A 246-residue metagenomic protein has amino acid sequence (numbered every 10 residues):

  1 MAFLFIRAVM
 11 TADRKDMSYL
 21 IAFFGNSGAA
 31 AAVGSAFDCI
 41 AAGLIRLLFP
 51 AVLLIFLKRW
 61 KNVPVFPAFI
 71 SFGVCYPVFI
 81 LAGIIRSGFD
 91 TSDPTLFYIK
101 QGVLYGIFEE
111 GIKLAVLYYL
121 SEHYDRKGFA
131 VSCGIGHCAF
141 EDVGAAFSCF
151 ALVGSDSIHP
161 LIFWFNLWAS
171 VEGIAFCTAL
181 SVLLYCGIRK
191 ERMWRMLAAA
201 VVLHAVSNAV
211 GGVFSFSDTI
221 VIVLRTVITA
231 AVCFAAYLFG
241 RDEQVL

Functional and structural regions predicted by a protein language model:
F3-L246: Hydrophobic alpha-helical segments at protein termini of multi-pass membrane proteins
